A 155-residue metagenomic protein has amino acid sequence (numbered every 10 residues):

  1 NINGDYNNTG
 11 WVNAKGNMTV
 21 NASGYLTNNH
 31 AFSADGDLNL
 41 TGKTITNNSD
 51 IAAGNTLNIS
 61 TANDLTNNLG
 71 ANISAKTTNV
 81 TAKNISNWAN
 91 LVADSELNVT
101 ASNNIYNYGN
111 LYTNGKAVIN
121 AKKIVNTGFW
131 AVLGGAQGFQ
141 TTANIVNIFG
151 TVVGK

Functional and structural regions predicted by a protein language model:
N1-N8, V12-V20, G24-N28, F32-S33 (+11 more regions): Extracellular beta-strand scaffolds
